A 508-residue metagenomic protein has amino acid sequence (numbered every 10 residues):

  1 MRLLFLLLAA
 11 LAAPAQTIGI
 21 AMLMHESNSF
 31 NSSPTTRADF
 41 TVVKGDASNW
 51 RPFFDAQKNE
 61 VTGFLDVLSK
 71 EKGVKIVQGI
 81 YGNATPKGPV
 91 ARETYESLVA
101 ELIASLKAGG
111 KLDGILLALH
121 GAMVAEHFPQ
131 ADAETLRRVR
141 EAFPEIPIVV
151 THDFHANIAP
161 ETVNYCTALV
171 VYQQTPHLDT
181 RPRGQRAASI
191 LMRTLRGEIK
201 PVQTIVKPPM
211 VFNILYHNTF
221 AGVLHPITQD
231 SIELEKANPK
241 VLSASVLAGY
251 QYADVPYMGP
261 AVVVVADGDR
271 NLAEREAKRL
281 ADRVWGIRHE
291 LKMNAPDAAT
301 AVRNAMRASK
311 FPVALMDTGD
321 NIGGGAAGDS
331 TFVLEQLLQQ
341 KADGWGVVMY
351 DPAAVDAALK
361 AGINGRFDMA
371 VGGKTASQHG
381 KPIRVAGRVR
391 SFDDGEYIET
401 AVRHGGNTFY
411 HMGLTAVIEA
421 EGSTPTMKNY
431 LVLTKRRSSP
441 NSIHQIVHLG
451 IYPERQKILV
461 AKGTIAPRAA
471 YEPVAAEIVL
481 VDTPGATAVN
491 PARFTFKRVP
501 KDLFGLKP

Functional and structural regions predicted by a protein language model:
L3-A12: Sec-dependent N-terminal signal peptides
Q16-V67: N-terminal amphipathic/basic leader segments beginning at the initiator methionine
G19-E26, F30-S32, F40-K44, R92-V99 (+4 more regions): Active-site histidine-anchored catalytic micro-motif
D66-T94, L98-I103: Low-complexity, highly charged intrinsically disordered N-terminal segments that act as targeting/localization
Q78, W285, E399-P508: Extended hydrophobic packing segments that form well-structured cores
G109-G114, S309-F311, Q456: Short acidic/histidine-rich motifs immediately flanking catalytic phosphotransfer sites in two-component signaling
G184, A188, M192-I232: Conserved anion/nucleotide-ligand pocket segment
L215-R436: Hard-cation-handling environments
